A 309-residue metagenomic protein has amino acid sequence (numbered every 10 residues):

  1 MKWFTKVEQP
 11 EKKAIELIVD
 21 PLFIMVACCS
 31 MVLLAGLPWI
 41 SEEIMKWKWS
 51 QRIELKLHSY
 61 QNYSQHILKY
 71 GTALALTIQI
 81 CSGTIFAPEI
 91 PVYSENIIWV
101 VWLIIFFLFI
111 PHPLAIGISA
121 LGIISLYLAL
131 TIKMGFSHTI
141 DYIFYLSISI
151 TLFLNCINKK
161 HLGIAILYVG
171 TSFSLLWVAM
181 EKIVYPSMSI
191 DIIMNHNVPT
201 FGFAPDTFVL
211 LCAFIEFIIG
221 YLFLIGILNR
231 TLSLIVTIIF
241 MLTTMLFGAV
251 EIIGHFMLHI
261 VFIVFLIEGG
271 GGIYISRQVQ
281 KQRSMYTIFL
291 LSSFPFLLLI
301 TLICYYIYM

Functional and structural regions predicted by a protein language model:
M1-S187, T207-L210, I225-M309: Extended, low-polarity transmembrane helix blocks
V184-D206: Membrane-interface interhelical connector segments
C212-E216: Alpha-helical membrane segments in multi-pass integral membrane proteins
G220: Conformational-control "hinges and anchors"
